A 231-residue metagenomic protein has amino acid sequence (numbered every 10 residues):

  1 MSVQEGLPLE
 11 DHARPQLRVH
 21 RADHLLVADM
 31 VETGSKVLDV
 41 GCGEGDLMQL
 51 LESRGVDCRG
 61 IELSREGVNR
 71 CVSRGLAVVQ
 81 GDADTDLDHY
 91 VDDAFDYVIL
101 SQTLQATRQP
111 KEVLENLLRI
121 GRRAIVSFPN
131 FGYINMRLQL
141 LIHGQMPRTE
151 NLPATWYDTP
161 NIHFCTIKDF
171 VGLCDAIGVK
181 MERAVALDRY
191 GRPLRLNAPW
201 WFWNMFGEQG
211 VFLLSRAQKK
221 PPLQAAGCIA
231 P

Functional and structural regions predicted by a protein language model:
G6-V19: Class I SAM-dependent methyltransferase Rossmann-like catalytic core, especially the SAM/SAH-binding loop
L17-G34: Conserved alpha-helix/loop element of class I SAM-dependent methyltransferases that forms part of the SAM/SAH-binding
G41-G43: Class I SAM-dependent methyltransferase "Motif I" SAM/SAH-binding loop
D46-D86: Class I SAM-dependent methyltransferase SAM/SAH-binding core
D86-D92: Short conserved loop adjoining the S-adenosyl-L-methionine
Y97-R108: A short SAM/SAH-binding and catalytic strip from SAM-dependent methyltransferases
K111-N116, R123-P221, A226-G227, P231: S-adenosyl-L-methionine-dependent methyltransferase catalytic module, highlighting the catalytic core
